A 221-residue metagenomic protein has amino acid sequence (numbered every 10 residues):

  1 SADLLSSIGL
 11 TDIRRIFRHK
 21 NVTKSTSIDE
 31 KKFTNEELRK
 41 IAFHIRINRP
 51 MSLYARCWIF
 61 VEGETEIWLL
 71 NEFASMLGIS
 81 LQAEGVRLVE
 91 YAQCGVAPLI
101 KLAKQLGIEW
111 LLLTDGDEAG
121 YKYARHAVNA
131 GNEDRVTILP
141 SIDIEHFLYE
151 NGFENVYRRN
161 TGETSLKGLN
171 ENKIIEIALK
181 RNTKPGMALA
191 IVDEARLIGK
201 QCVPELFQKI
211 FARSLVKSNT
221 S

Functional and structural regions predicted by a protein language model:
S1-I8, T34-R39, G120-N129, F153-R158 (+1 more regions): Hydrophobic transmembrane alpha-helix bundles
A2, P185, L197-I198: Conserved GHKL (Bergerat-fold) ATPase module
D3-A119, E133: RecA-like P-loop NTPase motor core
I8, F73, L148-G152, V156 (+4 more regions): Generic structural signal for hydrophobic core residues of well-folded globular domains
E36-K40, P98, D143, N155 (+3 more regions): Exposed alpha-helical structural elements
D115, K122-D193: Activity-critical C-terminal alpha-helical subdomain
L189-S221: Terminal low-complexity/disordered tails
